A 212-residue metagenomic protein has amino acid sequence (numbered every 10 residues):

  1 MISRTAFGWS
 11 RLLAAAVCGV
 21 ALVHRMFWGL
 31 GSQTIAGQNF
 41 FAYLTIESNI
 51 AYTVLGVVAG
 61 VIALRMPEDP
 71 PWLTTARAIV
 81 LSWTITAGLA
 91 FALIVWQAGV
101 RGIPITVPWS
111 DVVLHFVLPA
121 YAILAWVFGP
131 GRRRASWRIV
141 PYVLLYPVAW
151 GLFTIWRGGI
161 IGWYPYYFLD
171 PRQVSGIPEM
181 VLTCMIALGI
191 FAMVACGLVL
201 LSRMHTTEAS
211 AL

Functional and structural regions predicted by a protein language model:
M1-A14: N-terminal membrane topogenic signal
A15-L30: Alpha-helical transmembrane segments of multi-pass membrane proteins
W28-G31, V58-M66, A87-G102, L124-G131: Membrane-helix exit/interface motif
I35-L44, W72-T75, R101-V113, W137-V140 (+1 more regions): Non-cytosolic membrane-interface motifs at loop->transmembrane helix junctions
N39-A42, I161-G197: Membrane-interface transmembrane-helix boundary segments in multi-pass integral membrane proteins
T45, V107-A120, V181-M185: Membrane-interface loop-to-helix entry segments
E68-T84, S136-L144: Interfacial segments of alpha-helical transmembrane regions
Y146-Y166: Juxtamembrane non-transmembrane "cap" segments at the membrane-aqueous interface of multi-pass membrane proteins
